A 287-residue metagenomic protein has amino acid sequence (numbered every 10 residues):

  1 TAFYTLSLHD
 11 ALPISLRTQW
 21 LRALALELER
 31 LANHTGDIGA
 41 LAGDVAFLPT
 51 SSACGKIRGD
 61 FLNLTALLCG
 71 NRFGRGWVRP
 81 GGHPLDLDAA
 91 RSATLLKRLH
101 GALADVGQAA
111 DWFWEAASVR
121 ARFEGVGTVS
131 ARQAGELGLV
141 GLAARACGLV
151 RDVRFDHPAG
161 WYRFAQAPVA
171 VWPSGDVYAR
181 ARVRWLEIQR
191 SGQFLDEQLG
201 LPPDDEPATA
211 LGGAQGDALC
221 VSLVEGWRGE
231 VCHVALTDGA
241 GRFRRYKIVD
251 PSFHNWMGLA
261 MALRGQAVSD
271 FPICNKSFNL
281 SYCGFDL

Functional and structural regions predicted by a protein language model:
T1-D10: Single conserved hydrophobic/aromatic residue that forms the stacking wall/gate of nucleotide- or nucleobase-binding
A11-A25: Membrane helical hairpin/interfacial module
L16, G39-A42, G74-R79, A121-G125 (+1 more regions): Short coil/turn segments at secondary-structure boundaries
R22-I38, S52, K56-T65: Core structural elements
T50-C54, L64-L211, G216-D217: Intrinsically disordered, low-complexity regulatory segments
A104, V126-L139, G229-C232, R242-F243 (+1 more regions): A conserved ligand/cofactor-binding region detector
A210-W256: C-terminal hydrophobic structural anchor segments that stabilize assembly/packing rather than catalytic chemistry
V249-L287: TerminUS-proximal long segments
